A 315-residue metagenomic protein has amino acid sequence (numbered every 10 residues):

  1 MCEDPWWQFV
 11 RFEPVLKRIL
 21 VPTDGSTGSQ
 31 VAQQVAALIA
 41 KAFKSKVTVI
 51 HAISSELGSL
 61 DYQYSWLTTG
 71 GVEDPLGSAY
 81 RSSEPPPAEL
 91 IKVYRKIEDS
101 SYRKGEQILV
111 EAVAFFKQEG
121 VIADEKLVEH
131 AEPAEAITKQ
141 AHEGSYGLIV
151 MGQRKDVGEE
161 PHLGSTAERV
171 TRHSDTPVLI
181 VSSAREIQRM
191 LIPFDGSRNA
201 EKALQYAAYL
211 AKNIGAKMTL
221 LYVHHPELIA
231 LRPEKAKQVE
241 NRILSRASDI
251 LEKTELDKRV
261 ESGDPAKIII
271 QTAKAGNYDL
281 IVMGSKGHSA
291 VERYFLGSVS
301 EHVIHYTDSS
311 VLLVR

Functional and structural regions predicted by a protein language model:
M1-V15, G28, V35, S54-L57 (+4 more regions): Structural beta-alpha unit
C2-K92, K117-D124, Q188-K237, S245-R259: Small/aliphatic-rich secondary-structure junction motif
G25, E132, M151-R169, I187 (+1 more regions): Glycine-rich, Arg-bearing micro-motifs that act as flexible, cationic patches
H51, Q153, Y222-V223, G284-K286 (+1 more regions): Short secondary-structure boundary segments
S59-D61, T138, P161-H162, A203-L204 (+3 more regions): Short, well-ordered secondary-structure micro-motifs
Y102, E106-V110, P233, K237-S245: Short, surface-exposed alpha-helical segments at coil->helix boundaries
V150-Q153, P177-S183, V311-R315: Short beta-strand elements of ligand-binding domains
S165-S182: Short, structured interface segments
